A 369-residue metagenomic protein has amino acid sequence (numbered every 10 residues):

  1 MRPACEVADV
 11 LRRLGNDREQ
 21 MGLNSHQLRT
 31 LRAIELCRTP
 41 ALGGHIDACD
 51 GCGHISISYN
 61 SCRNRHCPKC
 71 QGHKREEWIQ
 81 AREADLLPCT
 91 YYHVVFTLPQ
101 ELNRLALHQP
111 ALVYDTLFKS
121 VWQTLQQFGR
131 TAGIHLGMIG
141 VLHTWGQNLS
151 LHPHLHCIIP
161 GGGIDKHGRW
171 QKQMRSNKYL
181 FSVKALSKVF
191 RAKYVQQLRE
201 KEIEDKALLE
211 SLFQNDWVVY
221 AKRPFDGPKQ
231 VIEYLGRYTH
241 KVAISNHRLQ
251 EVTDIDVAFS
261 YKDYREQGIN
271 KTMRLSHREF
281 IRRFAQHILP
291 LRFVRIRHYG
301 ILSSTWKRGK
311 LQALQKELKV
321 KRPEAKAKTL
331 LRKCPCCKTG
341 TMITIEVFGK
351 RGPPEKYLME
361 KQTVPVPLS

Functional and structural regions predicted by a protein language model:
M1-S369: Beta->alpha loop/short-helix hinge microenvironment recognizer with preference for catalytic Tyr/His contexts
